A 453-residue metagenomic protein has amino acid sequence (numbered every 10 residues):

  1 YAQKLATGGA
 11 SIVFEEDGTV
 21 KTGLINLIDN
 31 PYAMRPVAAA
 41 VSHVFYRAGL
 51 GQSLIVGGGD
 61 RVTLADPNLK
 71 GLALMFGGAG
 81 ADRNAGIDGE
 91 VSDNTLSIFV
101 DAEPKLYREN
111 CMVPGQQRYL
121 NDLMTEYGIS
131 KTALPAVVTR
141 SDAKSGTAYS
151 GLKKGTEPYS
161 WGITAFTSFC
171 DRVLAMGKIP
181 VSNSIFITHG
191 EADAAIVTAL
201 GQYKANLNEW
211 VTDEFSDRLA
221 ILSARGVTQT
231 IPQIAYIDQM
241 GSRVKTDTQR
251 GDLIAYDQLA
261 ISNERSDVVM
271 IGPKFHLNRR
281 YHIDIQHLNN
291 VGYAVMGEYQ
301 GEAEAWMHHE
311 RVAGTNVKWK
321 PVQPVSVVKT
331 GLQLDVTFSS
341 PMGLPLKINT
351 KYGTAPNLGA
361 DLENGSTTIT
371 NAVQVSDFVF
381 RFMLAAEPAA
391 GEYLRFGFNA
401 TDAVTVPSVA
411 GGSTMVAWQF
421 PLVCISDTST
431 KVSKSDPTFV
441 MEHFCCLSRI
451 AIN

Functional and structural regions predicted by a protein language model:
A2-N453: Cell-envelope and extracellular/periplasmic
